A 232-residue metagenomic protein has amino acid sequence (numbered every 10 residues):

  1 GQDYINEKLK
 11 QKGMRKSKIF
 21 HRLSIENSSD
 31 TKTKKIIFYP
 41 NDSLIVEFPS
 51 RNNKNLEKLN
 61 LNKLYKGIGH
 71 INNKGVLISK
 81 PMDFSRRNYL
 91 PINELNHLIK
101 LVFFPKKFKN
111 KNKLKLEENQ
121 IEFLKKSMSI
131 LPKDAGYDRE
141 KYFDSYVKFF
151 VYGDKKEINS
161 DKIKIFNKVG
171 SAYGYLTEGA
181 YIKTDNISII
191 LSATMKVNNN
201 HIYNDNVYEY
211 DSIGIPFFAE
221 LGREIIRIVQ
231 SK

Functional and structural regions predicted by a protein language model:
G1-F104, F108: Active-site-adjacent helix/loop patches that line small-molecule binding or acyl-intermediate pockets
L77-K232: Structured C-terminal helix/loop/strand segments within mature extracytoplasmic catalytic/sensor domains
